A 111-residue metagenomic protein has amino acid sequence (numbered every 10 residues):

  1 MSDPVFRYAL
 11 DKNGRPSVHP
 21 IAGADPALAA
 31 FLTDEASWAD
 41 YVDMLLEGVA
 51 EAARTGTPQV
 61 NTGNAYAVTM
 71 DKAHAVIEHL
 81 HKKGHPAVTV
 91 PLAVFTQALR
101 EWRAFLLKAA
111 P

Functional and structural regions predicted by a protein language model:
M1-P58: Negatively charged, low-complexity tracts enriched in Asp/Glu with abundant Ser/Thr
V5, E101-P111: Short, charged, intrinsically disordered terminal tails
R15-A22, A75-H79, W102-L106: Short, well-ordered strand-loop elements centered on a beta-strand within folded domains, enriched for acidic residues
D25, E35, H85, L92-V94 (+1 more regions): General N-terminal targeting signals
L46-R100: Amphipathic protein-protein interaction modules
